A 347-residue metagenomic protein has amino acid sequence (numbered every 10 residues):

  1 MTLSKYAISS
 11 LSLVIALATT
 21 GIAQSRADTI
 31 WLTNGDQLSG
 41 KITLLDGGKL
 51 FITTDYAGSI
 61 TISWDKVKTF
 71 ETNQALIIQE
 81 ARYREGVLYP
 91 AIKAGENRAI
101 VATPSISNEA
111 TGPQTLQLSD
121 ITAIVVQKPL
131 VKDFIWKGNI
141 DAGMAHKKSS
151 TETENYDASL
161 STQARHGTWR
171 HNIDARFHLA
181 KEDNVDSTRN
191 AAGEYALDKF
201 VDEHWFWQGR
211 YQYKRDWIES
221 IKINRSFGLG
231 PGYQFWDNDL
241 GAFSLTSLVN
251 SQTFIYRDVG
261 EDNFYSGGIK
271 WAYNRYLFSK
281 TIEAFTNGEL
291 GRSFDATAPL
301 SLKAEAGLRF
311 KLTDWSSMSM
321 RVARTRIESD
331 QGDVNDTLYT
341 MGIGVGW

Functional and structural regions predicted by a protein language model:
S9-T20: Bacterial N-terminal signal peptides
Q24-R165, N172: Compositionally biased alpha-helical segments
N139-D141, N155-S159, N190-E194, F206 (+5 more regions): Membrane-embedded beta-strand positions in outer-membrane beta-barrel channels/transporters
I140-M144, L160, I173-L179, G193-L197 (+7 more regions): Transmembrane beta-barrel strands of outer-membrane/channel proteins
A145-S149, R165, R176-N184, F200 (+8 more regions): Sequence/structural signature of outer-membrane beta-barrel proteins
G167-I173, H204-W207, D239-F243, Y276-A284 (+1 more regions): Repeated loop/turn-to-beta-strand initiation elements of outer-membrane beta-barrel proteins
A242-R292: Detector for outer-membrane/organellar transmembrane beta-barrel domains, recognizing the amphipathic beta-strand
N335-W347: Outer-membrane beta-barrel "beta-signal"
